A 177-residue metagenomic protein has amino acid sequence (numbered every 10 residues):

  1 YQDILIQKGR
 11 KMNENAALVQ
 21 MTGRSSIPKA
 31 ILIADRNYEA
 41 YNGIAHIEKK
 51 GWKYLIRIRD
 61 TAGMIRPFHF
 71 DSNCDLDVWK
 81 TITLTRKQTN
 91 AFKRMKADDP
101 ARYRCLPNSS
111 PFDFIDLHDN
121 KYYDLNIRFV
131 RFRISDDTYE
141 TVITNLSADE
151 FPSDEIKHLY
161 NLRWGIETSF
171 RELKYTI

Functional and structural regions predicted by a protein language model:
Y1-I177: Single, function-defining residue in the core of a domain
